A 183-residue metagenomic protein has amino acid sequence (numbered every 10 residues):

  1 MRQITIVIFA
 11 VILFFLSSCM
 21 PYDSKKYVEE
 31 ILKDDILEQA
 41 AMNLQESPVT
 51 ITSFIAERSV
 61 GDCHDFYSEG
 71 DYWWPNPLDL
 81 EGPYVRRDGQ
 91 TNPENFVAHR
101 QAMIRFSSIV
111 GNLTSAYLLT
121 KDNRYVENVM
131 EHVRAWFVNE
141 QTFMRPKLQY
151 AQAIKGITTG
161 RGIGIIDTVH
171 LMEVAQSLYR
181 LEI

Functional and structural regions predicted by a protein language model:
M1-I4: Positively charged n-region of N-terminal signal peptides that target proteins for export
I6-V7, W73: Short amphipathic alpha-helical "recognition" segments used for binding
V7-L16: Bacterial N-terminal signal peptides
C19-I183: Extracellular glycan-targeting catalytic surfaces
